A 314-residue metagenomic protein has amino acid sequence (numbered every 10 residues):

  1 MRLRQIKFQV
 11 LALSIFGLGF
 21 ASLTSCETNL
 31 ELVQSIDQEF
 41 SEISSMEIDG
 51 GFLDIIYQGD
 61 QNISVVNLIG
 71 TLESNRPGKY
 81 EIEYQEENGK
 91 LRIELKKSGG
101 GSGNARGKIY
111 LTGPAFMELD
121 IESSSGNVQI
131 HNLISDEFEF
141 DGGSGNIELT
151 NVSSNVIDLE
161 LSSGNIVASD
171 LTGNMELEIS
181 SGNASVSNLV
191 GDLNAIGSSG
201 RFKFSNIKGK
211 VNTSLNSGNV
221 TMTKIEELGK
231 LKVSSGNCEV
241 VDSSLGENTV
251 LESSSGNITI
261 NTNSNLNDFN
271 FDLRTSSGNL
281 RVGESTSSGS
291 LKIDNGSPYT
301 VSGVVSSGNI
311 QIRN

Functional and structural regions predicted by a protein language model:
R2-A12, G19-P77, S98-T112, G283-P298: Short acidic/polar N-terminal linker immediately downstream of export determinants
V33-S41, E81-E160, N165-N174, N183-D192 (+4 more regions): Right-handed parallel beta-helix
M46-I48, I121, F140, L231: Active-site alpha-helical segments that house and flank conserved acidic catalytic motifs for diphosphate chemistry
G50-F52, L72-S74, G99, S125 (+6 more regions): Beta-strand elements of well-folded, non-transmembrane domains
L53, G145, I260-T262: Extended lipid/amphipathic-ligand handling interfaces
Q58, I130-H131, N263: Surface-exposed, acidic/Ser/Thr-rich flexible loop segments
Q61, I166-L171, M175, A184-N314: Short, surface-exposed interaction patches in beta-rich subdomains that mediate adhesion/assembly near membranes
S180: Phosphate/pyrophosphate-binding betaalpha-module
